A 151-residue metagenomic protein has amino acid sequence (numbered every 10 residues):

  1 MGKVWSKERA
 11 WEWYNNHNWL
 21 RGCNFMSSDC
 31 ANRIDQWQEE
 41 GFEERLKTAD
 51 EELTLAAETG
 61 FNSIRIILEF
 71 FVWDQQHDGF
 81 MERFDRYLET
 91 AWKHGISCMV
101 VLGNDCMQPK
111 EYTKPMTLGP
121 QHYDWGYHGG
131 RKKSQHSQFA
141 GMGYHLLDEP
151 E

Functional and structural regions predicted by a protein language model:
M1-E151: Active-site mouth of glycoside hydrolases
